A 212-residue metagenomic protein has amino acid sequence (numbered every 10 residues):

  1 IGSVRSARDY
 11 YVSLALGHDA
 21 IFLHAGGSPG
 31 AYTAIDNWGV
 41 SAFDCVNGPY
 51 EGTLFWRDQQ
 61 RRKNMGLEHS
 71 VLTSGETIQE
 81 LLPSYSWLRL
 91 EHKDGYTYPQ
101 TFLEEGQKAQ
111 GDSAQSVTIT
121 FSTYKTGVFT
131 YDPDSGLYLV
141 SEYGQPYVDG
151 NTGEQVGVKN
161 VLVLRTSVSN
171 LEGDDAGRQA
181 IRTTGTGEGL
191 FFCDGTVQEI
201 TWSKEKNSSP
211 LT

Functional and structural regions predicted by a protein language model:
G2-T212: A surface/extracellular/periplasmic glyco- and lipid-processing/surface-interacting theme
